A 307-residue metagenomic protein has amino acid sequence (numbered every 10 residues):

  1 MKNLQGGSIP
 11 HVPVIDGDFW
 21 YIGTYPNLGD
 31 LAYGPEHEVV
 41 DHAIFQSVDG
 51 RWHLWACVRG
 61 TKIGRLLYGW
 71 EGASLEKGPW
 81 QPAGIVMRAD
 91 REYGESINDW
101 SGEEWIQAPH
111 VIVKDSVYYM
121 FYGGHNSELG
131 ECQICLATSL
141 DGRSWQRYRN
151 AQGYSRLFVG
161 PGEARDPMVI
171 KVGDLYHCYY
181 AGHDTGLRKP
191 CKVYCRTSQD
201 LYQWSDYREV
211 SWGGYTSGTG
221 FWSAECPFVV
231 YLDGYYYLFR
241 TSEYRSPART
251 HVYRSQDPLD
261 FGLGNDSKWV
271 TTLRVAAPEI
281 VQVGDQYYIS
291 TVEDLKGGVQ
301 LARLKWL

Functional and structural regions predicted by a protein language model:
M1-I106, I112-F221, Y231-V275, Q282-L307: Beta-rich carbohydrate-recognition and catalytic domains
